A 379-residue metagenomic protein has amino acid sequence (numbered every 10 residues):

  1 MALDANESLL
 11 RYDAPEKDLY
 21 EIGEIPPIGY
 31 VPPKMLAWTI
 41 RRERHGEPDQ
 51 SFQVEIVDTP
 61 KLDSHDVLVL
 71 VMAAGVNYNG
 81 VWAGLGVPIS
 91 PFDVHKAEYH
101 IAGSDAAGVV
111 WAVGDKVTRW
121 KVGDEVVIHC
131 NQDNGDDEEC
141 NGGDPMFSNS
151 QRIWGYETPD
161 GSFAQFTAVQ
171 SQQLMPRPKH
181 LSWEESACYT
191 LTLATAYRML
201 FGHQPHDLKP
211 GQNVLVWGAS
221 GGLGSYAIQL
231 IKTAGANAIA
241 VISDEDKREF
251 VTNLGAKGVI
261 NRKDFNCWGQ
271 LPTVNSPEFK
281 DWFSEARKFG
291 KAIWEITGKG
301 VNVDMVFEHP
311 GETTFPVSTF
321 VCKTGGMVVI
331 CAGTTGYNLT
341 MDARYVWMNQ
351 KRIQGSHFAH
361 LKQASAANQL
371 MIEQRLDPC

Functional and structural regions predicted by a protein language model:
A2-P33, V301, P316-T319, L361-C379: C-terminal hydrophobic helical "lid"/dimerization subdomain of Rossmann-like NAD(P)H-dependent oxidoreductases
D58-V76, P88-N141, Q173, P178-H180: Glycine-rich beta-strand-centered segment in the early N-terminal region that forms part of a ligand/cofactor-binding
W82, S104, Q132-G218, R262-C267 (+1 more regions): NAD(P)H dinucleotide-binding glycine-rich loop of Rossmann-like/cofactor-binding domains, especially the beta1-alpha1
T195, G222-L223, T313: Hydrophobic/small residue at the entry helix of a nucleotide-binding pocket
V216, K232-T313: Adenosine-nucleotide cofactor-binding segment
S220, I228: N-terminal Rossmann NAD(P)H-binding glycine-rich loop of SDR-like oxidoreductase domains
A234, I242, V251-T252, L271-V274 (+2 more regions): Glycine-rich phosphate-binding loop and adjacent beta-alpha segment of Rossmann(oid) nucleotide-cofactor-binding
